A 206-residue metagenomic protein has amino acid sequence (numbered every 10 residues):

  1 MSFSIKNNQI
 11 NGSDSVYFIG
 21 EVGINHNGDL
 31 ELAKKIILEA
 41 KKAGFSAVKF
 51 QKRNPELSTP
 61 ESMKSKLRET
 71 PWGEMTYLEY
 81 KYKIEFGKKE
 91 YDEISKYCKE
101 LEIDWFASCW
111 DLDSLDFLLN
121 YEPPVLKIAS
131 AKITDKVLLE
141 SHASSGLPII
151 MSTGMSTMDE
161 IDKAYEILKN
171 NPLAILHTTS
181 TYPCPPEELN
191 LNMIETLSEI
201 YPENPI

Functional and structural regions predicted by a protein language model:
M1-I206: Catalytic cores and adjacent flexible loops of soluble metabolic enzymes that perform enolate/carbanion chemistry on
